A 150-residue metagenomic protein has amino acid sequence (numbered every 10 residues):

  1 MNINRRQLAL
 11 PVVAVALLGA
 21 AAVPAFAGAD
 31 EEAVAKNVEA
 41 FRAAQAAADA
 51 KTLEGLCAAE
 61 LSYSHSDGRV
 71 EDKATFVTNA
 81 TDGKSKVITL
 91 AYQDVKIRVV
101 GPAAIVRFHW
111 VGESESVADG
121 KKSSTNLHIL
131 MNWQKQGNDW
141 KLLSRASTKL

Functional and structural regions predicted by a protein language model:
N2-N4, P11-E60: Short, low-complexity N-terminal intrinsically disordered segments enriched in polar/charged residues
A47-K86, Q93: N-terminal, post-signal-peptide region of Sec/Tat-exported proteins
C57, D67, K96, H109-G112 (+2 more regions): A mature extracytoplasmic/lumenal domain signature
S62, T78-K121: Surface-exposed, charged secondary-structure patches
G68, D119-G120, N138: Detector for glycine-centered tight turns/loop "hinges" at secondary-structure junctions
V70, K121-N126: Short, mixed charged/polar active-site loops that provide acid/base catalysis or chelate metal/phosphate cofactors
I105, N126-L150: Short beta-strand edge/turn micro-motifs at domain boundaries
